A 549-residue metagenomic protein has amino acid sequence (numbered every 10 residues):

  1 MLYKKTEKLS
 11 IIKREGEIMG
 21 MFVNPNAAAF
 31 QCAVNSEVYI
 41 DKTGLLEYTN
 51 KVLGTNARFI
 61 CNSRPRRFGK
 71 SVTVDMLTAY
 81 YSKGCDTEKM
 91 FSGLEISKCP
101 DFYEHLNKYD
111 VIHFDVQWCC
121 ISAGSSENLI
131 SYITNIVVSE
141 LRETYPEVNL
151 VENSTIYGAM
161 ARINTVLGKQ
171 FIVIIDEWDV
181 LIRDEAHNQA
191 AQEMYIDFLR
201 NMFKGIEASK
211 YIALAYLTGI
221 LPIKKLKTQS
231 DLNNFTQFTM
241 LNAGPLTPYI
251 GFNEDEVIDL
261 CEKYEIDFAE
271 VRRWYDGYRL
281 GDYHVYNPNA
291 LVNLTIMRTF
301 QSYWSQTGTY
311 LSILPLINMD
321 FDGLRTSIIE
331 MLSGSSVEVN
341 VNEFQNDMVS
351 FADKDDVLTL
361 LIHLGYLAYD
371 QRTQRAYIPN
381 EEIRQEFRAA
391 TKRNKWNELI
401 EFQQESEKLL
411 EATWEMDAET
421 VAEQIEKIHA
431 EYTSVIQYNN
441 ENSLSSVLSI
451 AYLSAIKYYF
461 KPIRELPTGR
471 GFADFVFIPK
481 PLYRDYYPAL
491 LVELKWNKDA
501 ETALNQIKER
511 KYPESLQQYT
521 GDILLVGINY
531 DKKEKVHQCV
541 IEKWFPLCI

Functional and structural regions predicted by a protein language model:
L2-N440, A455-Y459, I463: Phosphate-binding site recognition
I172, P488-V492, L524: Structural motif
Q192-D197, W496-P513: Mg2+/Mn2+-dependent nuclease catalytic core
M202-S209, T359-L367, S449-S454, Q506-V526: Metal-dependent nuclease catalytic cores in nucleic-acid-processing enzymes, especially RNase H-like/related
D355, D370-R388, T468-G469, D474 (+2 more regions): Positively charged interface segments
L448, A473-P479, Y487-K498, R510: Conserved catalytic cores of phosphodiester-cleaving nucleases, focusing on short active-site segments
P462-Y483: Catalytic centers of nucleases
S515, G521-I549: Domain-level recognition of nuclease-like catalytic cores that cleave nucleotide substrates
